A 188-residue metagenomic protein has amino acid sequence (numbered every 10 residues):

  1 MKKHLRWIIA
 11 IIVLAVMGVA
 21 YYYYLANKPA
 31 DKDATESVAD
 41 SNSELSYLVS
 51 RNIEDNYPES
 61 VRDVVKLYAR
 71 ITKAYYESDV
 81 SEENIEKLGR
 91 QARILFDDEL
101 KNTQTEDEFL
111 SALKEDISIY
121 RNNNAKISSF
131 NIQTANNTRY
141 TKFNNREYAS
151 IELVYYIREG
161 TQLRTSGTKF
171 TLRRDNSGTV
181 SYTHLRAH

Functional and structural regions predicted by a protein language model:
M1-S46: Amphipathic, hydrophobic N-terminal targeting peptides for secretion and organelle import
S43-N122: Core segments of small alpha/beta cavity-forming domains
A112-G160: Surface-exposed, charged secondary-structure patches
T138, G167-R174: Hydrophobic/aromatic beta-strand elements that line small-molecule binding cavities or substrate pockets in beta-rich
N144, R174-N176: A generic beta-sheet turn/junction motif
Q162-T165: Short glycine/proline-enriched turns and hinge-like loops at secondary-structure junctions
S177-Y182: Tryptophan-centered short beta-strand motifs
T183-H188: Conserved small/polar residues in nucleotide/adenosyl-binding loops
